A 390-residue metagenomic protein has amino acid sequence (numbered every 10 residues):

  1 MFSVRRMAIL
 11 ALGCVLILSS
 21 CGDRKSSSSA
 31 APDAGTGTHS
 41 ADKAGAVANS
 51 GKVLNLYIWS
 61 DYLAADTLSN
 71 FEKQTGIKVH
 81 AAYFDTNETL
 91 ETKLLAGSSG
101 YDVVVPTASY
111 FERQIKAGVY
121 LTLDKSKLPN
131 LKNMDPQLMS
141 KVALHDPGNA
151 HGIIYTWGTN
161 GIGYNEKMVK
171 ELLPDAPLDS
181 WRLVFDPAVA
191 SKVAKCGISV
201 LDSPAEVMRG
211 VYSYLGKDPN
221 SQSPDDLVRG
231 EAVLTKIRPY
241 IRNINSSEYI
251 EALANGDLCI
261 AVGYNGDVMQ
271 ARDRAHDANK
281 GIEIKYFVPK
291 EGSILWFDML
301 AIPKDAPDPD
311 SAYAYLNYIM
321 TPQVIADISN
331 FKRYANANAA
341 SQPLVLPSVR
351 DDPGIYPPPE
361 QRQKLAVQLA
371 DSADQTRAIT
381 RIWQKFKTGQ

Functional and structural regions predicted by a protein language model:
C21, P32-Q114: Early extracytoplasmic/lumenal segment of secretory-pathway proteins
G100, V105-Y240, N245-A254: Extracytoplasmic ligand-binding site segments that recognize negatively charged/polar headgroups
Y110-R113, I260-G281: A ligand-binding cleft/hinge motif common to bilobed small-molecule-binding domains
L121-K132, R182, A278-I294, P303-A306: Short beta-strand->loop
L227-K236, R242, K280-A301: Periplasmic-binding protein-like
D298, P303-K364: Mature extracytoplasmic/periplasmic domains
P359-Q390: Conserved C-terminal helix/tail region of periplasmic/extracytoplasmic solute-binding proteins
